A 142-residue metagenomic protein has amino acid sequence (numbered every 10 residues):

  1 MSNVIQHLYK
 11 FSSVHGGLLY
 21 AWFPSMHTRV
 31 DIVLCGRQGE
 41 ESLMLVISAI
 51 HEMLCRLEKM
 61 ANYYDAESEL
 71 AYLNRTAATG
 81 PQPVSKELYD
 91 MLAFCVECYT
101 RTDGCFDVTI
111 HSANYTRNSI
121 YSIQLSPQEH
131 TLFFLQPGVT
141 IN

Functional and structural regions predicted by a protein language model:
M1-N142: A contiguous, well-ordered beta/alpha segment that forms the leading edge of an enzyme domain
